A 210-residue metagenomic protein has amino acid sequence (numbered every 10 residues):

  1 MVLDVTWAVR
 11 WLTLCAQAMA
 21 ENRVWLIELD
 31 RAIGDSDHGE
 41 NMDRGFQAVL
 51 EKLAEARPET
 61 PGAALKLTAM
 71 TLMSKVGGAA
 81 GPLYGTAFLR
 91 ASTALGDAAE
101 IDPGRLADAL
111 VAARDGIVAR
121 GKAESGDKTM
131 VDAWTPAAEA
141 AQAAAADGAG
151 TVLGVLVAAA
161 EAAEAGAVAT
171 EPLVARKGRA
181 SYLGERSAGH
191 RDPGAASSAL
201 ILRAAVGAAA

Functional and structural regions predicted by a protein language model:
M1-A210: N-terminal loops that bind phosphate or other acidic moieties and the adjacent beta-alpha structural core
